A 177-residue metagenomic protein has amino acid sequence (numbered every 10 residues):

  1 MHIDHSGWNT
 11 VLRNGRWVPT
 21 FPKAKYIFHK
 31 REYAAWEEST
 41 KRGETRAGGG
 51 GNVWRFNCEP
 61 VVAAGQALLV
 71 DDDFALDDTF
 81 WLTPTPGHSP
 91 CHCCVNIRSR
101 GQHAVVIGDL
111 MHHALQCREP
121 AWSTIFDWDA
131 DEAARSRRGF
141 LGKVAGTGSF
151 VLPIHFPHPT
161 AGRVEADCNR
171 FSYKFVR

Functional and structural regions predicted by a protein language model:
M1, R31-E32, G87-S89, G108-L110 (+1 more regions): Active-site metal-binding loops of divalent metal-dependent hydrolases
M1-V18, H88-C91, V95: Di-metal (Zn2+ and/or Mg2+/Mn2+) metal-binding site signature of metallo-dependent hydrolases with the MBL/beta-CASP
D4-G7, A35-E37, T160-G162: Short catalytic/ligand-binding loop motif for oxyanion handling, primarily in non-cytosolic enzymes, centered on
R13-P84, E132-G148: Metallo-beta-lactamase
E38-T40, F80, V95, C117-R118 (+1 more regions): Short, well-ordered secondary-structure micro-motifs
V70-D71, C94-R98: C-terminal accessory segment of soluble enzyme catalytic cores
L76, H88, S99-R100: Glycine-rich phosphate-binding loop signature in dinucleotide/nucleotide-binding domains
R98-R177: Cap/insert and terminal regions of metallo-dependent hydrolase folds
